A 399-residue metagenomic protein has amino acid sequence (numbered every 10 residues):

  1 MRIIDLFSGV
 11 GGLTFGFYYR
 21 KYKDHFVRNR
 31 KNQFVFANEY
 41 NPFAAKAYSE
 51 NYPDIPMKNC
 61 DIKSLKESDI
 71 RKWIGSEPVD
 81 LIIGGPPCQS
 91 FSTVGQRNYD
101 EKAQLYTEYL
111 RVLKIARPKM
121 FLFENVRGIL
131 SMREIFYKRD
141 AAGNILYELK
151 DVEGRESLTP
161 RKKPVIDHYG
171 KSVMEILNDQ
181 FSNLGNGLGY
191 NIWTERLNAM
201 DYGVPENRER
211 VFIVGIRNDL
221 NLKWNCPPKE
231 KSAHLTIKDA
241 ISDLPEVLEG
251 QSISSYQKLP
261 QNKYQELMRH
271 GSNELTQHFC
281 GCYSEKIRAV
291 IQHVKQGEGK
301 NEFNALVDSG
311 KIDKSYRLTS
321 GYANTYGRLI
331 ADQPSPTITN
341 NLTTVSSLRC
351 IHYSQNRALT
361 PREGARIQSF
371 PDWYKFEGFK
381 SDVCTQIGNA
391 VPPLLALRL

Functional and structural regions predicted by a protein language model:
M1-P56: Conserved S-adenosyl-L-methionine
I3, R208-F212, Q333-S335: Extracellular structured ligand-interaction cores
V35, D80, K119: Conserved acidic residues
E39, N59, F123: Conserved residues in the N-terminal Rossmann fold of short-chain dehydrogenase/reductase
N41, C60-K66, R196-M200: Conserved acidic residues
K46-I74: S-adenosyl-L-methionine
R71-S76, P86-K314: Class I S-adenosyl-L-methionine
K258-L399: C-terminal target-recognition/interaction regions appended to catalytic cores
